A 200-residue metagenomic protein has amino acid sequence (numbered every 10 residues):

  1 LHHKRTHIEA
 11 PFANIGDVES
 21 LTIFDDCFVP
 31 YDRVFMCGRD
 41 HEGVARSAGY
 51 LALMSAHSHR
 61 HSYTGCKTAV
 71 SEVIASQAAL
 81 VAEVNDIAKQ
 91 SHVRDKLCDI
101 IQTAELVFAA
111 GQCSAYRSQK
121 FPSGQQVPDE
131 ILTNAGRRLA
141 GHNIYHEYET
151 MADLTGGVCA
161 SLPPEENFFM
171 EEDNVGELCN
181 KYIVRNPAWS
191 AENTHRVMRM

Functional and structural regions predicted by a protein language model:
L1-C66: FAD-binding core of flavoproteins
V29-P30, T103, H146, D153: Short, well-ordered loop/turn and helix-capping segments at boundaries between secondary-structure elements and domains
S62-F121: Extended amphipathic alpha-helical segments enriched in small hydrophobics
R94-C98, Q126-N134: Short, charged, amphipathic alpha-helical segments
S114-G124, S161, E165-F169: Active/binding-pocket-proximal capping segment
I131-M200: Alpha-helix capping/hinge segments and adjacent helical runs
